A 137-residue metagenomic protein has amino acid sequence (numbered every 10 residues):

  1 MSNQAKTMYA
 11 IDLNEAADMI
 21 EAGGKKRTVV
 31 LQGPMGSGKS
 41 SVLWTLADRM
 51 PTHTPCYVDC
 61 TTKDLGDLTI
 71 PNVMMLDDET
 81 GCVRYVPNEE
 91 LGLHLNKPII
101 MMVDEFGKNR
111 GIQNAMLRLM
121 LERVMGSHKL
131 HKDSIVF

Functional and structural regions predicted by a protein language model:
S2-F137: AAA+ P-loop NTPase catalytic core and its hallmark functional loops
